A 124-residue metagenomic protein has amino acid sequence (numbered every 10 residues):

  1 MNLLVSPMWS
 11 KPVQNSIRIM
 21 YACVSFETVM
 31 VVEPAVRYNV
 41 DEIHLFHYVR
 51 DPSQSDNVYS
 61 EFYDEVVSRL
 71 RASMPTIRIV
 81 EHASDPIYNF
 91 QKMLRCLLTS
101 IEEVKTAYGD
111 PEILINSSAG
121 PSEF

Functional and structural regions predicted by a protein language model:
M1-E112, E123: Long, low-complexity, Lys/Arg-enriched
I115: Conformationally flexible catalytic loops at phosphate/diphosphate-handling active centers
S118-F124: Short Gly/Thr/Asp-enriched flexible loops that form oxyanion-binding sites at enzyme active sites
